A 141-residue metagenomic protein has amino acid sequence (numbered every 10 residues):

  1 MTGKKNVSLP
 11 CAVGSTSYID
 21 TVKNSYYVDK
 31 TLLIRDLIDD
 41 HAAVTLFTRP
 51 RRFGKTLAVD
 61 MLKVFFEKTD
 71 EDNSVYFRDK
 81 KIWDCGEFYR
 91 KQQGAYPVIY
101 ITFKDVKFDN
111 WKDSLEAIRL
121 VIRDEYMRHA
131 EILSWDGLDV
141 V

Functional and structural regions predicted by a protein language model:
T2-D70, S74-C85: Walker A/P-loop-proximal flanking segment of P-loop NTPase domains
G14, D29, V64-L133: P-loop NTPase motor core
S134-V141: ATP-dependent phospho-/nucleotidyl transfer catalytic cores
